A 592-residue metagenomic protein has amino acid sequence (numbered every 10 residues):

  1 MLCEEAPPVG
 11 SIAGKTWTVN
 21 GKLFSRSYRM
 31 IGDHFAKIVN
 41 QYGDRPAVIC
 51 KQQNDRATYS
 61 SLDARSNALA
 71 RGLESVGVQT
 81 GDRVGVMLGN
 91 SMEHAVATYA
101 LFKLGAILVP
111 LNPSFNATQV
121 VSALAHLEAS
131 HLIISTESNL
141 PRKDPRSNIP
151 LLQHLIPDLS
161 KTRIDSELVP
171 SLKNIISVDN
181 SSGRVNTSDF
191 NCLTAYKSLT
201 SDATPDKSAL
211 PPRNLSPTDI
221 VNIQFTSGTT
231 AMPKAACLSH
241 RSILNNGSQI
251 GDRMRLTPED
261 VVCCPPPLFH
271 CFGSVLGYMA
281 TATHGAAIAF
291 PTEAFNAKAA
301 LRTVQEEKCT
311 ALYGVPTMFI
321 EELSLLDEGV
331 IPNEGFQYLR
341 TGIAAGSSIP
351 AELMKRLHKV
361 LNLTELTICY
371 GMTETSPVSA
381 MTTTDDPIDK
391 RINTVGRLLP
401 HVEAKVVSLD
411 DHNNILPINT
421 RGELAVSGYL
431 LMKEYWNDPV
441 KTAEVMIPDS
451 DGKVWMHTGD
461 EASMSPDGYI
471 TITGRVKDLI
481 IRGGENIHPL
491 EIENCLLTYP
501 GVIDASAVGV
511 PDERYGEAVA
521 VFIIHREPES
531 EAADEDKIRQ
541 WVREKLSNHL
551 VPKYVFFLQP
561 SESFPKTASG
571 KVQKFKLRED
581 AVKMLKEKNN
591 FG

Functional and structural regions predicted by a protein language model:
L2, V76, L104-T194, E527-E529: Structural core segment of the AMP-binding/adenylate-forming
S27, D44-Y99, N116-V121, N191-T200 (+2 more regions): Conserved AMP-binding/adenylate-forming core of the ANL superfamily
G43-P46, L168-S182, T187-F225, A231-M232 (+2 more regions): Conserved pre-ATP/AMP-binding loop-to-beta segment of ANL
D55, V76, M87, N414 (+5 more regions): Conserved ATP-binding/catalytic segment of the ANL
D63-A68, D202-S208, P217-N222, A236-T257 (+3 more regions): Conserved structural elements of the adenylate-forming
N191-T200, C309-G314, L323-K390, E403: Gly/Ser/Thr-rich phosphate-binding loop
L244-V261, F269-A311, E321, L325-L326: Conserved AMP-binding/adenylation subdomain of ANL enzymes
I480, S506-D512, A520-I524, I538-G592: Conserved C-terminal "lid"/linker of ANL adenylate-forming enzymes
